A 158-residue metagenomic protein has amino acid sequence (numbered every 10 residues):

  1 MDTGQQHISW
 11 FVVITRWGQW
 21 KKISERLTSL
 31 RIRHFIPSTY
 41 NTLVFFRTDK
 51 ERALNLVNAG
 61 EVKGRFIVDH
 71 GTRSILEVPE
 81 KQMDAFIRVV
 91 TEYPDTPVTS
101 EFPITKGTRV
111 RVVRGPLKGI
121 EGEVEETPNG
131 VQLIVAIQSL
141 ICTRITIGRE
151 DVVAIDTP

Functional and structural regions predicted by a protein language model:
M1-R109, V124-T127, V131-P158: Acidic-enriched and Gly/Ser
I104-K106, V113-I120: Short coil-to-beta-strand transition motifs
